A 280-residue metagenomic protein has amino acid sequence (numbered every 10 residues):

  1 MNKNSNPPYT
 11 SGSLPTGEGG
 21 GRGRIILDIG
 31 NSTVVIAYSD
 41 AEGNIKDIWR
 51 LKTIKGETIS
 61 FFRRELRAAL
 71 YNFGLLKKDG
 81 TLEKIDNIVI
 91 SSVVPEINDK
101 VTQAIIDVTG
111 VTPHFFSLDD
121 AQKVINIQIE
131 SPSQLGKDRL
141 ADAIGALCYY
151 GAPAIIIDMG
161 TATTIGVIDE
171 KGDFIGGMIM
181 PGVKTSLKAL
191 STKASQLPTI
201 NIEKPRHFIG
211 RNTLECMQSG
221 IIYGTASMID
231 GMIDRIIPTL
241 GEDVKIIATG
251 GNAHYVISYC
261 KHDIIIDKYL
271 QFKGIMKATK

Functional and structural regions predicted by a protein language model:
M1-G23: Intrinsic disorder/low-complexity segments
N2, G23-A68, D173-P198: Short glycine-rich, Thr/Ser-proximal phosphate-binding strand/loop in the N-terminal lobe of ATP-dependent enzymes
R24-D28, V89, A154-D158, I247: Short glycine-aspartate micro-motif
T33, S91-N98, E242-C260: Glycine-rich phosphate-binding loops at beta-strand->alpha-helix junctions
K55, P205-K245, N252, D263: Adenine-nucleotide phosphate-binding core of ATP-dependent small-molecule kinases
L66-N87, M232-V244: Phosphate/pyrophosphate-binding loops at sites that engage ATP/ADP/AMP, CoA/4′-phosphopantetheine, polyphosphate
V111-F115, V124-K193, Y223-M232: Phosphate-binding/catalytic loop of phosphoryl-transfer enzymes
S195, I264-K280: Glycine-rich phosphate-binding/hydrolytic loop that grips phosphoryl groups
